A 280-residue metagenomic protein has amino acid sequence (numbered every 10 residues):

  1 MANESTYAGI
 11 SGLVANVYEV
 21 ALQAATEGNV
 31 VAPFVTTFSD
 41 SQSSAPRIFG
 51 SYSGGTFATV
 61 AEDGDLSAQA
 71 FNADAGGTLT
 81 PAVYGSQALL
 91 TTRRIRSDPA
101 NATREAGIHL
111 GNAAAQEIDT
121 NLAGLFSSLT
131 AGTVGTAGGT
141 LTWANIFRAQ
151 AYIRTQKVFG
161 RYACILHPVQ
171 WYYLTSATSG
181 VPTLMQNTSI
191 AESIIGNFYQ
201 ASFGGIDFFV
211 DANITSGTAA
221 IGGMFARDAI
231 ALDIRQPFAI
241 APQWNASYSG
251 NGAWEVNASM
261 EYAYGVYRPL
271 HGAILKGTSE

Functional and structural regions predicted by a protein language model:
M1-G76: N-terminal "assembly arms/tails" that initiate or stabilize quaternary assembly in self-assembling proteins
M1-V30, A201, A226-E280: Protruding loop/beta-arch "assembly-hinge" segments enriched in small, turn-prone residues
F57-T59, D98-P99, Y173-S176, G265-Y267: Short helix/loop capping segments that flank catalytic or ligand/cofactor-binding pockets
D74-S97: Short acidic, glycine/tyrosine-flanked loop/strand segments centered on an H-E-D-like triad
T91-G160, I274-E280: Alpha-helical scaffold segments that mediate packing/assembly in large oligomeric complexes
T92, L166-P168, M260: Short, structured patches in soluble enzyme cores that scaffold and shape functional sites
S128-S202: Extended, solvent-exposed, turn-rich assembly/linker loops in the middle of proteins
L174, E192-Q243: C-terminal interaction module
